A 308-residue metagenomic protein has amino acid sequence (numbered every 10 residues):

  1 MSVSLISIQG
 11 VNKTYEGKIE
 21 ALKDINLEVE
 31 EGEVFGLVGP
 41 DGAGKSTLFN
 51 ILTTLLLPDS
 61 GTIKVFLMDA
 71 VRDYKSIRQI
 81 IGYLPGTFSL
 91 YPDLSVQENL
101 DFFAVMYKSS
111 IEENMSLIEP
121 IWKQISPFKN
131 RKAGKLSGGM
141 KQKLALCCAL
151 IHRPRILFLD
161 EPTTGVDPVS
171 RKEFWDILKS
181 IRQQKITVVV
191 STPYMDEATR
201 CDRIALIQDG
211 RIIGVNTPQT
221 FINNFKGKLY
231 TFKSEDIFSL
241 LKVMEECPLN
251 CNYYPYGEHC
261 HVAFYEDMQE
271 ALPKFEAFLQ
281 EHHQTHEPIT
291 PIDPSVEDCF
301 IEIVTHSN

Functional and structural regions predicted by a protein language model:
M1-K13, H306-N308: ABC-family P-loop ATPase nucleotide-binding domain
K13-R200, I204-I207: ABC transporter nucleotide-binding domains
V215-N216: ABC ATPase "signature
Q219-N223: Short acidic-hydrophobic catalytic motif
Y230-S307: Short, charged/small-residue-rich alpha-helical element at the C-terminal edge of ABC transporter nucleotide-binding
